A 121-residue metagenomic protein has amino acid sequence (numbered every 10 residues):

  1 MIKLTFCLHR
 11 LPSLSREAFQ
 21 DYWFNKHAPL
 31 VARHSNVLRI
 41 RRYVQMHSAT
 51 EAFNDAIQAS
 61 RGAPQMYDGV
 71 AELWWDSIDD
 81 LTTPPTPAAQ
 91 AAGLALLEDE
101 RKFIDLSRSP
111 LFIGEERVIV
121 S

Functional and structural regions predicted by a protein language model:
M1-S121: Macromolecular interaction modules
